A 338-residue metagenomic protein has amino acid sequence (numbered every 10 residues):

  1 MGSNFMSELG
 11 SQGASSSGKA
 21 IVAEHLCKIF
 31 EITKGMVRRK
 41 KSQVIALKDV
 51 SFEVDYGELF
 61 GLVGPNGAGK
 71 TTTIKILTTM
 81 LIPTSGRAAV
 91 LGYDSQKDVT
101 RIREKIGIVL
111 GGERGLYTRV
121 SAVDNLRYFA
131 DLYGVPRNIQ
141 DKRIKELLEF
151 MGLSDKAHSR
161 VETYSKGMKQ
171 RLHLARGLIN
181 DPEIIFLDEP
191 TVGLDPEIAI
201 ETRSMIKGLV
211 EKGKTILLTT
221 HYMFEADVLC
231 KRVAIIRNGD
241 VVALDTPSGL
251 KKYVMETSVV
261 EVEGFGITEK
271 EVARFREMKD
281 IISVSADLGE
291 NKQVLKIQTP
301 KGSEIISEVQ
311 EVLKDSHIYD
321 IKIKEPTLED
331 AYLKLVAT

Functional and structural regions predicted by a protein language model:
L26, R127, D131, N138-K156: Conserved ABC ATPase "signature" region
L174: Hydrophobic anchor residue at the start of the ABC signature
D181: Conserved catalytic motifs of ABC-family nucleotide-binding domains
I185-E189: Catalytic Walker B motif of ABC-type/P-loop ATPase nucleotide-binding domains
R203-P300: ABC transporter nucleotide-binding domain
